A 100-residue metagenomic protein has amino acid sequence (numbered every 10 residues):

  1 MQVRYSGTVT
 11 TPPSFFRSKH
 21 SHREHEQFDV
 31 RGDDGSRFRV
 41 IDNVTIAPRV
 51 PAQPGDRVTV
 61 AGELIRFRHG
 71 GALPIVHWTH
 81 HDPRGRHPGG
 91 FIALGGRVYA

Functional and structural regions predicted by a protein language model:
M1-H22: Structural detector for short beta-strands of small beta-barrel domains
Y5, E26-F28, V60: Hydrophobic residues positioned within well-ordered beta-strands of beta-sheet architectures
S6-T8, R39, A61-E63: Residues located in well-ordered beta-strands
F15-F16, D56, E63-H69: Short, charged beta-turn/beta-strand-edge "cap" motif at the junction between a beta-strand and an adjacent loop
S18-V40: OB-fold (S1/OB) nucleic-acid-binding surfaces
F38-V44, Y99-A100: Short amphipathic beta-strand/extended segments with alternating polar/hydrophobic composition
I46-A61: Short nucleic-acid-contacting surface segments enriched for D/E, G, S/T with interspersed K/R
I65-A100: OB-fold/S1-family single-stranded nucleic acid-binding modules
